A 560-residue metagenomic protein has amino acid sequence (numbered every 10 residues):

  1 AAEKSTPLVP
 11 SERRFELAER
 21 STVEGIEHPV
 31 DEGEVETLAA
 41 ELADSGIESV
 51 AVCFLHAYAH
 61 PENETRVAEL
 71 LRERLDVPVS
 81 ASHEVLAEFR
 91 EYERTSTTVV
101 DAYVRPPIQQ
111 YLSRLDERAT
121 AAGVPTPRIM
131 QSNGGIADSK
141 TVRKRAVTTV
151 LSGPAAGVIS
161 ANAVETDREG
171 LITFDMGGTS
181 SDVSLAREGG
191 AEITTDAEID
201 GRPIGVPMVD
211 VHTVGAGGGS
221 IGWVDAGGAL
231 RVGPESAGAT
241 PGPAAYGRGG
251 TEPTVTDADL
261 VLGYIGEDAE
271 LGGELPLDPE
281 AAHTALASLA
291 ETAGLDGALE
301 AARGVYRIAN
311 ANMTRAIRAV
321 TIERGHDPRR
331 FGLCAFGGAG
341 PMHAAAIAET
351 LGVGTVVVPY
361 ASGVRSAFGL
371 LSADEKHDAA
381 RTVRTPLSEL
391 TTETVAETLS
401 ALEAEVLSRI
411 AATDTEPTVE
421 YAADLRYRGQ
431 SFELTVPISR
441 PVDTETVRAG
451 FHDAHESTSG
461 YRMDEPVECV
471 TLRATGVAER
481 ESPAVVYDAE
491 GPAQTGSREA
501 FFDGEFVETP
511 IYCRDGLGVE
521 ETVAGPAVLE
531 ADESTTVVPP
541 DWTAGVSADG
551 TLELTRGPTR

Functional and structural regions predicted by a protein language model:
A1-L86, D259-L262, D268, G273-L275 (+2 more regions): Conserved phosphate-binding loops in N-terminal lobes of ATP-dependent enzymes of the actin/Hsp70/sugar-kinase
E3-K4, I26, V30, E34-V35 (+4 more regions): Gly/Thr-rich phosphate-binding beta-strand-loop-beta motif of the actin/hexokinase/Hsp70
V9, G170, D210, A216-L286 (+2 more regions): Mobile "lid/hinge" segments at catalytic clefts and subdomain interfaces of large enzymes
T37-E41, S152, G178, V232 (+6 more regions): C-terminal, non-catalytic interaction/recognition modules in large multi-subunit enzymes and RNPs
C53-N63, S132-G135, Y306-N312, R330-A346: Glycine-rich phosphate-binding loops at beta-strand->alpha-helix junctions
A57-T97, A474-G491, P558: Terminal amphipathic helices with adjacent charged low-complexity linkers/tails
Q110-A119, I129, A156-E169, S288-A293 (+2 more regions): Phosphate/ATP-binding catalytic cores across multiple sugar-kinase/actin-like superfamilies, primarily ASKHA
T149, E169-D175, V211-T213, V357: Short glycine-aspartate micro-motif
